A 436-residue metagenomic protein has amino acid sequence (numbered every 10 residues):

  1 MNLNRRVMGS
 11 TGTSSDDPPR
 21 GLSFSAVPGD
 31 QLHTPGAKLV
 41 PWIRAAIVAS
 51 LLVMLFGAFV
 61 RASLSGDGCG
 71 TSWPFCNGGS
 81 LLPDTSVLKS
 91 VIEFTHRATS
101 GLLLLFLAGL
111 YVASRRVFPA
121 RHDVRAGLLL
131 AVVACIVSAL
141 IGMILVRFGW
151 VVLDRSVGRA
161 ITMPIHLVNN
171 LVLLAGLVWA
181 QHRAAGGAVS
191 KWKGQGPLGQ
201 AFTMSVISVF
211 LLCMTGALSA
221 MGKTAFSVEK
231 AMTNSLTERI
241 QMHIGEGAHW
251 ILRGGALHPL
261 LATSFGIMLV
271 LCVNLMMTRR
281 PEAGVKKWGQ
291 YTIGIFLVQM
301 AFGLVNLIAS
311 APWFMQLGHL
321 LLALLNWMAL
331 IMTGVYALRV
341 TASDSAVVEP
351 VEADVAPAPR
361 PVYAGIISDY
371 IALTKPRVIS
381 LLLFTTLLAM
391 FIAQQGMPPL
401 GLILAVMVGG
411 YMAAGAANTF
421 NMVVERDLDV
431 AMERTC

Functional and structural regions predicted by a protein language model:
K38-S65, S208-S219: N-terminal signal-anchor transmembrane alpha helix
A45-V48, K287-W288, G294, F384-T386 (+1 more regions): Membrane-embedded alpha-helical segments that form the functional core of polytopic membrane enzymes, especially those
F56, V60, H96, A414-C436: Acidic (Asp/Glu-rich) catalytic motifs at the cytosolic membrane interface
V60-T71, L140-P164, S219-K230, A301-L324: Interfacial helix-loop-helix junctions of multi-pass membrane proteins
A62-F94, A225-I251: Extracytosolic (periplasmic/ER-lumenal) interhelical loops and adjacent juxtamembrane/interface segments of multi-pass
D84-F106, A248-T263: Individual transmembrane alpha-helix segments
L102-G109, V168-A184, S264-L271, L324-R339: Hydrophobic cores of alpha-helical transmembrane segments in multi-pass inner/ER membrane proteins, independent
M214-F265, V270, N274-M277: Membrane-interfacial catalytic/cofactor-binding modules of polytopic membrane enzymes
